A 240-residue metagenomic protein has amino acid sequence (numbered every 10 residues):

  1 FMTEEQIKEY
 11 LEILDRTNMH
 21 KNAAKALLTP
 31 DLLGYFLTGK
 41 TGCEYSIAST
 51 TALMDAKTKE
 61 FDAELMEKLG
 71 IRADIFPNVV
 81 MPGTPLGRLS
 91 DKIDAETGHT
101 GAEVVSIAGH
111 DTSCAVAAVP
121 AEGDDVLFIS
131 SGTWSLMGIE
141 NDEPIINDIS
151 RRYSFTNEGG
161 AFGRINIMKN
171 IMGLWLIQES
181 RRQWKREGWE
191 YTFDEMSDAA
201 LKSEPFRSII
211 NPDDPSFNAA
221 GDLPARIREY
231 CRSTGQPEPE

Functional and structural regions predicted by a protein language model:
F1, E5, S49-L53, D74-T84: A glycine-/small-polar-enriched, mobile loop at the entrance of the PLP active site in fold-type I
F1-E4, K8-G42, L53-A63, E67-K68 (+1 more regions): Active-site core segments that coordinate phosphate-bearing ligands/cofactors across diverse enzyme families
C43-A48: Nucleotide/phosphate-binding loop and acidic/charged catalytic motifs in nucleotide-binding or -utilizing enzymes
I71: Glycine-rich, acidic and aromatic/proline-enriched surface loops and short helix-turn segments that act as binding
G87-R88: Hydrophobic alpha-helical transmembrane segments
